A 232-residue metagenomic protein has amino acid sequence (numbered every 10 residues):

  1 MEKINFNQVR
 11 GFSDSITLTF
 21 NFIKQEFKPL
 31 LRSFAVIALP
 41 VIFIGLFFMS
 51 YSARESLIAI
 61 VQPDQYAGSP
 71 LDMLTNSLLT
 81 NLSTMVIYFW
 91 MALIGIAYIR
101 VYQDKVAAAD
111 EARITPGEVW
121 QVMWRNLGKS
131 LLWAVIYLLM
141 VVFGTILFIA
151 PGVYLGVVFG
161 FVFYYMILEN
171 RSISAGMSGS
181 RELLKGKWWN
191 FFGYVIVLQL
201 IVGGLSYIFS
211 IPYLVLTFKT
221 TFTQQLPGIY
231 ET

Functional and structural regions predicted by a protein language model:
M1-T232: Hydrophobic alpha-helical membrane segments
